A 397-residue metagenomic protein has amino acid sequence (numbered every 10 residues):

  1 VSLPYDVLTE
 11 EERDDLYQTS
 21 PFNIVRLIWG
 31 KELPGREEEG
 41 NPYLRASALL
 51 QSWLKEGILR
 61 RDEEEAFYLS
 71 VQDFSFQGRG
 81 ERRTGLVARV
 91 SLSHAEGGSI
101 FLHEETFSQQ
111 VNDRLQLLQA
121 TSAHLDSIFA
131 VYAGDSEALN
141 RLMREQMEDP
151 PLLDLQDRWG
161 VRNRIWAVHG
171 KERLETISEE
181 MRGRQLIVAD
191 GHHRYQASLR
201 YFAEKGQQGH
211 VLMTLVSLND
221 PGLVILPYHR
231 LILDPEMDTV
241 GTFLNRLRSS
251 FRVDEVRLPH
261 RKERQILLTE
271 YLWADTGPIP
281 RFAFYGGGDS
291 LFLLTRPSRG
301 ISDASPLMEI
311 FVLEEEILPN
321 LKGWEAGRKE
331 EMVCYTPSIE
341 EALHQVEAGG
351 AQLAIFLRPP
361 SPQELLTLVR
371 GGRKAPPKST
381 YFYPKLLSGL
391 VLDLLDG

Functional and structural regions predicted by a protein language model:
V1-G397: Surface-exposed, charge/polar-rich loops and edge strands
